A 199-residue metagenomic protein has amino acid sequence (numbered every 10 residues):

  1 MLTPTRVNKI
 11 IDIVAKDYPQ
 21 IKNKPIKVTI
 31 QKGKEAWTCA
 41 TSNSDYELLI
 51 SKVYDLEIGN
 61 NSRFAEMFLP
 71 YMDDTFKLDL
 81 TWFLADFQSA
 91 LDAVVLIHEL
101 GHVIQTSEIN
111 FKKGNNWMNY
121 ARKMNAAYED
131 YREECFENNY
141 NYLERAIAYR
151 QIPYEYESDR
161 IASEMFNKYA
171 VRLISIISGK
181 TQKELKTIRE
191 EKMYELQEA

Functional and structural regions predicted by a protein language model:
P4-K22: Zn2+-dependent metallopeptidase catalytic core
T5, E129-A199: Long, well-structured alpha-helical subdomains associated with metal-dependent extracellular/ecto-lumenal hydrolases
K9-I13, E99, K123, A127 (+3 more regions): Charge-rich, solvent-exposed alpha-helical interaction surfaces
I21, I26-S44: Amphipathic, interaction-prone secondary-structure segments
T38-A90, L100-S107: Active-site scaffold of zinc-dependent metalloenzymes
A90-L91, T106-A146: Post-HEXXH active-site segment of zinc metalloproteases
I104-W117, E164-I176: Substrate-binding/catalytic groove segments of enzymes that remodel or degrade extracellular structural polymers
